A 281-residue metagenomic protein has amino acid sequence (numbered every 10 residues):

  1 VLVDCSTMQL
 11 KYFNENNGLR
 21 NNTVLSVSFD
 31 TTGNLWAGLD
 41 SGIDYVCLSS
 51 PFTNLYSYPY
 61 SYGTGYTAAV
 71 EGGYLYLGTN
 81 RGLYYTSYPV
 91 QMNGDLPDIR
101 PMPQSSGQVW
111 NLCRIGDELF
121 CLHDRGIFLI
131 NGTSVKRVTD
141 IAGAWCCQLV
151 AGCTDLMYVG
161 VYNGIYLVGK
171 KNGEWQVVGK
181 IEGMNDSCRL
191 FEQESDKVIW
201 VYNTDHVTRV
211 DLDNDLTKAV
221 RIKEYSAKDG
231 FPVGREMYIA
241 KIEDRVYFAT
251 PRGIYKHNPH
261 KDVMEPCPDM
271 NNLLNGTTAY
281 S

Functional and structural regions predicted by a protein language model:
V1-S281: Carboxylate-rich, polar loop motifs that coordinate divalent cations or form catalytic acidic clusters
